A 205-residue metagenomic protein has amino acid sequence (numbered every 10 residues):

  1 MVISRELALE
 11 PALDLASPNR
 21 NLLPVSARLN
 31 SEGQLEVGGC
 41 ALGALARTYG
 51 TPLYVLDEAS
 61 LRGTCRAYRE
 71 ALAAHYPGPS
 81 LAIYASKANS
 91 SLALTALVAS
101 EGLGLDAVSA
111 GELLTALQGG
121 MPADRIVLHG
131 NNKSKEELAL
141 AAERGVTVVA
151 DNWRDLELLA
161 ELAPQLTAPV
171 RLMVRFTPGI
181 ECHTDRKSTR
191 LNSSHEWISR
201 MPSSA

Functional and structural regions predicted by a protein language model:
M1-R171: A charged N-terminal "starter" segment
H129, D185, H195: Histidine-centered active-site/metal-ligand motif
N132, P178, H195: Short, flexible active-site-adjacent loop segments at beta-strand->alpha-helix junctions, enriched in small/polar
V149, M173-R175, A205: A structural signal for short, well-ordered beta-strand segments and their strand-loop junctions that often border
F176, E181-R190, R200: Active-site/ligand-binding-proximal alpha/beta "capping" segment
L191-A205: Single conserved hydrophobic/aromatic residue that forms the stacking wall/gate of nucleotide- or nucleobase-binding
